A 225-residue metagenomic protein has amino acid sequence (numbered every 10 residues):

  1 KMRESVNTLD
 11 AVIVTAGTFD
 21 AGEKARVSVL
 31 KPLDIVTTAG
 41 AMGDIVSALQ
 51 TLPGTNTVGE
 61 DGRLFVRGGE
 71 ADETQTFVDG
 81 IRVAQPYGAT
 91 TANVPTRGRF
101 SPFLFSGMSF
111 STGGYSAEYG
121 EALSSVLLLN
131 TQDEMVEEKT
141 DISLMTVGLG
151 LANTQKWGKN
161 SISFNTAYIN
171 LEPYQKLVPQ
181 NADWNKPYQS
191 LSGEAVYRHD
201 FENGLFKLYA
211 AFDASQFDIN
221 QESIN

Functional and structural regions predicted by a protein language model:
M2-T38, A71-E73, D79: Short, acidic, small-residue-rich periplasmic hinge/interaction motif at the N-terminus of Gram-negative outer-membrane
F19, A71, V83, I169-P173 (+2 more regions): Structural signature of outer-membrane beta-barrel domains
V36-T37, G43-Q85: Extracytoplasmic beta-strand/coil segments of soluble accessory domains associated with Gram-negative outer-membrane
V36-T37, R82-F110: Short acidic/polar hinge/loop motifs at secondary-structure boundaries that mediate gating or recognition
D44, D61, P95, F105 (+4 more regions): Transmembrane beta-barrel architecture of outer-membrane proteins
R97-K139: A beta-strand signature from Gram-negative outer-membrane beta-barrel systems, especially the internal plug domain
E138-Y168, N181-F217: Transmembrane beta-barrel wall of Gram-negative outer-membrane proteins
Y174-N181, D218-N225: Outer-membrane beta-barrel translocator domains and adjoining extracellular loop/strand segments of Gram-negative
